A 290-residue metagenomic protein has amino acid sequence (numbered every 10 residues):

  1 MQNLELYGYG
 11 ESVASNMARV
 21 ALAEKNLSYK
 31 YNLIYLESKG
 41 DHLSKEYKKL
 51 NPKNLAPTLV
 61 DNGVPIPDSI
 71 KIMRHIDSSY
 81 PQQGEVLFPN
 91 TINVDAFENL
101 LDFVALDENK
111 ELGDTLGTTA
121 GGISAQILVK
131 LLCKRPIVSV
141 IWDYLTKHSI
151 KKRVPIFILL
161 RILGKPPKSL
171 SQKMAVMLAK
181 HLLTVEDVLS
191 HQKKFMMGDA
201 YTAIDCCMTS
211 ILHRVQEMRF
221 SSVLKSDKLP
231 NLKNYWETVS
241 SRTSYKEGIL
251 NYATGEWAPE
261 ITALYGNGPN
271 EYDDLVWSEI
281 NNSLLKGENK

Functional and structural regions predicted by a protein language model:
M1-I150, D274-K290: GST-like domain detector, emphasizing the conserved glutathione-binding G-site in the N-terminal thioredoxin-like
Y9, A203-D205, Y252-A253: Short, solvent-exposed turn/loop segments enriched in Gly/Ser/Thr/Pro and often Arg
S12, D205, R242: Conserved G/P- and acidic residue-centered "switch" motifs that form tight phosphate/ATP-binding loops in soluble
N26-S28, Y47, S149-L159, E260 (+1 more regions): Short alpha-helical hairpin
P52, A56-P57, S210, P230 (+1 more regions): Proline-centered helix-kink/hinge sites
G84-P89, M196-G198, L224, K246-L250: Short, hydrophobic secondary-structure boundary micro-motifs
D107-E237: GST-like fold's C-terminal all-alpha helical module
M218-F220, K225-K290: Long, positively charged, glycine-interspersed low-complexity recognition regions
